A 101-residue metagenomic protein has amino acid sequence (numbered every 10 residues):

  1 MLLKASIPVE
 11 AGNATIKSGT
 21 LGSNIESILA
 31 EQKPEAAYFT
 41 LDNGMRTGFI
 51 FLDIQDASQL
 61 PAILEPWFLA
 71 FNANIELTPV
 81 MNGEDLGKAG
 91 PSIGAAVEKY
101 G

Functional and structural regions predicted by a protein language model:
M1-G101: Conserved, structured core segments of small domains
